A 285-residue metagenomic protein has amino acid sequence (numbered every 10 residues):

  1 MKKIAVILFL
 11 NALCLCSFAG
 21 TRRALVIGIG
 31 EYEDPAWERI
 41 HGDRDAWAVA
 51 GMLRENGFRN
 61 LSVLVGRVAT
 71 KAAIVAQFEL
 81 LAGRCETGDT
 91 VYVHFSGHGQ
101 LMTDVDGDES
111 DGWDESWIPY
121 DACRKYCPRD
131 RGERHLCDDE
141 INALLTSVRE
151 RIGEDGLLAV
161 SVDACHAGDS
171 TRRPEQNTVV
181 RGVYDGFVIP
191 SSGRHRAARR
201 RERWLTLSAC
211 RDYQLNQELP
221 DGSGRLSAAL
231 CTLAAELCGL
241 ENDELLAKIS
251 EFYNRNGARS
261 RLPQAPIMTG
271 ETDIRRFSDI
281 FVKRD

Functional and structural regions predicted by a protein language model:
A5-C14: Bacterial N-terminal signal peptides
S17-A19: Boundary at the C-terminal end of the N-terminal hydrophobic targeting segment
T21, N60, A73-S96, L101-E175 (+1 more regions): Caspase-like (clan CD) cysteine peptidase catalytic core
T21-W37: Short glycine-rich His-centered loop
G28, D138, N142, T146 (+2 more regions): Active-site-proximal C-terminal subdomain of hydrolase catalytic domains
Y32-W47, Q217-G222: Glycine- and acidic-residue-enriched helix-capping/strand-helix junction motifs
A48-L61: Signal peptide-proximal N-terminal region of secreted/periplasmic/extracellular or secretory-lumen proteins
S62-K71: Short beta->alpha junction loops
